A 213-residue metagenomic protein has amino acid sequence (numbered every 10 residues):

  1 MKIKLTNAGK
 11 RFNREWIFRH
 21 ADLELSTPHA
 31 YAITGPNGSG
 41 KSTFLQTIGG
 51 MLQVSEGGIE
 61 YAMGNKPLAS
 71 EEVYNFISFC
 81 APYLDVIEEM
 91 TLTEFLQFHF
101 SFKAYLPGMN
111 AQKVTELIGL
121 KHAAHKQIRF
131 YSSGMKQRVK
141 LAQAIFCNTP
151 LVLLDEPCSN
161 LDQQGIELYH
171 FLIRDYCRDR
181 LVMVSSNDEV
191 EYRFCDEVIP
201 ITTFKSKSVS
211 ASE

Functional and structural regions predicted by a protein language model:
I3, F18-H20: Conserved structural motif at the start of ABC-family nucleotide-binding domains
T34-P36: The feature captures the beta-strand-to-loop junction immediately N-terminal to the Walker
G49: Helix-to-loop junction immediately C-terminal to a conserved catalytic motif
V54-V73: Conserved ABC transporter NBD signature motif
Y83, E88-A104: Q-loop/switch helix immediately C-terminal to the Walker
G108-A124: Conserved ABC ATPase "signature" region
L141: Hydrophobic anchor residue at the start of the ABC signature
E156-P157: Walker B catalytic motif
